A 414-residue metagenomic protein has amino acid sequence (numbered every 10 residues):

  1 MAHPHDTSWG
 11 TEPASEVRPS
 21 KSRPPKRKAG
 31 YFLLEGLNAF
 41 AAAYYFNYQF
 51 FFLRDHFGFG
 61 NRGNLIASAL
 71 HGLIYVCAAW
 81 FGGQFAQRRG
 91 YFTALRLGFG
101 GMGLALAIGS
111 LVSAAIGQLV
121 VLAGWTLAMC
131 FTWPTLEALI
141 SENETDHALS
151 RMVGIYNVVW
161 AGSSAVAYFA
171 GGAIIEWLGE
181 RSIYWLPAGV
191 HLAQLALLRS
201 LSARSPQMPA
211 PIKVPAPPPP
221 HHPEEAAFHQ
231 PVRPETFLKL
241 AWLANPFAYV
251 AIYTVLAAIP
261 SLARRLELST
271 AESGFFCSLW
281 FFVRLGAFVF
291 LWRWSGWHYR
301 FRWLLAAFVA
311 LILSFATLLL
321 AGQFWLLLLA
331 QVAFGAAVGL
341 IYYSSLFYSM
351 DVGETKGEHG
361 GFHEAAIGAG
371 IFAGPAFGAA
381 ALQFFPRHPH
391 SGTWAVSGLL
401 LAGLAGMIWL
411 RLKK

Functional and structural regions predicted by a protein language model:
R23-G72, L238-A241, I252-L262, S273: Helix-loop boundary and gating motifs at the non-cytosolic
G72-W80, S164-A165, F281-V289, I371-F372: Residue-level signature of mid-helix packing/kink "hotspots" within the transmembrane helices of 12-pass Major
A78-G90, I175, A287-Y299, L382: Helix-to-loop junctions at the C-terminal end of transmembrane segments in multipass secondary transporters
T93-A107, R302-A316: Structural signature of the two symmetry-related core transmembrane helices
W125-V158: Cytoplasmic helix-loop-helix junction between adjacent transmembrane helices in 12-TM secondary transporters
F131-E144, G339-G353: Intracellular juxtamembrane helix-capping segments at the cytosolic ends of symmetry-related transmembrane helices
E176-G189, A380-L400: A membrane-interface helix-boundary motif in multi-pass transporters
G357-F384: A late C-terminal transmembrane helix in Major Facilitator Superfamily
